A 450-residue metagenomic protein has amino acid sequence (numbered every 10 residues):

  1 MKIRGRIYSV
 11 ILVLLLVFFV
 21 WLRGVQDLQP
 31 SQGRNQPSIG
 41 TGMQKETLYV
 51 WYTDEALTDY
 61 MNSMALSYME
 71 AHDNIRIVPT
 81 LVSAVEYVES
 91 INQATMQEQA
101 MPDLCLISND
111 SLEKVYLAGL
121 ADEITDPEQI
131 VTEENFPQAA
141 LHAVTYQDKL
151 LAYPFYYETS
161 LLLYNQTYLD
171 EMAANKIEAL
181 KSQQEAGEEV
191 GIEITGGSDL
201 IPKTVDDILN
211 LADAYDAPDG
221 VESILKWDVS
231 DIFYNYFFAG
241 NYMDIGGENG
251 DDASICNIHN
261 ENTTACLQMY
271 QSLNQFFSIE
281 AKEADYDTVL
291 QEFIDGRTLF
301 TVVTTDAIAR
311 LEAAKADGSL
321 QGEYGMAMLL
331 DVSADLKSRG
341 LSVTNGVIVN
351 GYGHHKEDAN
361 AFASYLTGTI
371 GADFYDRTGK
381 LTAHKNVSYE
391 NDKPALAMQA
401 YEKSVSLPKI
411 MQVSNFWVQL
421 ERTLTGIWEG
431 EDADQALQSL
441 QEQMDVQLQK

Functional and structural regions predicted by a protein language model:
M1-L112, K181, R422, Q435 (+1 more regions): Conserved N-terminal structural module of periplasmic/extracytoplasmic solute-binding proteins
G24, A372-D373, Q399-K450: Conserved C-terminal helix/tail region of periplasmic/extracytoplasmic solute-binding proteins
R76, Q275, K315-T378, G426: Extracytoplasmic/periplasmic substrate-recognition and gating elements
D103-L106, L299-T304: Paired acidic/hydrophobic, glycine-rich loop segments that form the ligand-binding mouth/hinge of periplasmic-binding
I107-L161, D206, F237, E323-L329 (+1 more regions): Hinge/lid segment of periplasmic solute-binding proteins
D126-F136, K176, L180, E185-L200 (+3 more regions): Short, solvent-exposed loop/beta-turn-alpha elements that line the ligand-binding surface or hinge of extracytoplasmic
L150-F155, S160, A186-I255, T298: Extracytoplasmic/periplasmic solute-binding protein
L209-Y215, D251-A284: Glycine-centered hinge/linker elements that transmit conformational signals in sensory and ligand-binding systems
